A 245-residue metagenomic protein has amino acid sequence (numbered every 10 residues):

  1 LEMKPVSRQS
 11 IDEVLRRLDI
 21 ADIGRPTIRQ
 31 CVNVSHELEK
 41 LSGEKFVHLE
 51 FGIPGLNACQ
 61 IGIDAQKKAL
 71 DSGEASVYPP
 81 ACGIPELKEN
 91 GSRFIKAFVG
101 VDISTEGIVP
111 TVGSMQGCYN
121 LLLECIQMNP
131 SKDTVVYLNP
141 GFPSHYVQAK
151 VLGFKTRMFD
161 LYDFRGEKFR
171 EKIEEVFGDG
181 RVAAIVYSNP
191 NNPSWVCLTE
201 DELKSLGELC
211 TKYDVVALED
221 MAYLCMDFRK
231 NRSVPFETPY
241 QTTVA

Functional and structural regions predicted by a protein language model:
L1-M3: Universal eukaryotic N-terminal targeting presequences
V6-S10, V14-Q116: N-terminal small-domain helix-loop-helix segment of the aminotransferase-like
E13, Y213-D214: Generic secretory/membrane-interface signal
D71-K212, L224-A245: Conserved core of the PLP fold type I
D220-M221: Walker B catalytic acidic pair
